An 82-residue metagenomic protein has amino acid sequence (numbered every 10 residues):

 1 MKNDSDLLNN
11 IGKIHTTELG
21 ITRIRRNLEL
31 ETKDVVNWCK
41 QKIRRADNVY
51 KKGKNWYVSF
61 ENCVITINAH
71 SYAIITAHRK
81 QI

Functional and structural regions predicted by a protein language model:
M1-I82: Ribonuclease/tRNase effector modules and their secretory precursors
